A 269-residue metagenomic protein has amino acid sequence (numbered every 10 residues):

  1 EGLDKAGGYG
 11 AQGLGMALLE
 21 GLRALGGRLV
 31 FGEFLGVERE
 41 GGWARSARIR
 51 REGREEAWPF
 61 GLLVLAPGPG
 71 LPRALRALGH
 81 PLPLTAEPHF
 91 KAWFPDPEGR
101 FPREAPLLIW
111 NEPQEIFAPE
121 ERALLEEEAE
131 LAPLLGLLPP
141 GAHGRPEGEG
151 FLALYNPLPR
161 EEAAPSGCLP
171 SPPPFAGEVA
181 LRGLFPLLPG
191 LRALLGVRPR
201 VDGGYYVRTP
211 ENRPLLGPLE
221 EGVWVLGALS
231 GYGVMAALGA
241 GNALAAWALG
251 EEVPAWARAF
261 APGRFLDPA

Functional and structural regions predicted by a protein language model:
E1-G21, G68-G70, A176-G183, L229 (+1 more regions): Mid-domain beta-loop-alpha active-site segment that forms a flexible, acidic cofactor/metal-binding surface
E1-G61: Helical element adjacent to the flavin cofactor pocket in flavoenzyme catalytic cores
G10, L14-L18, E33, W43 (+4 more regions): Internal, well-ordered alpha-helical segments in soluble enzyme and binding-protein domains
G21-L25, G70, A77, A243 (+1 more regions): Active-site catalytic microenvironments for nucleophilic, acid-base chemistry
V30, V64, P214, W224-L226: Hydrophobic/aromatic beta-strand patches that form the interior of the parallel beta-sheet core in alpha/beta enzyme
G53-L125, P173: Central helical "cap/lid" subdomain
P97-E221: Active-site lid/adjacent beta-loop-alpha segment flanking the redox-cofactor pocket in flavoenzymes
L219-A269: C-terminal lid/capping helical subdomain adjacent to the catalytic/cofactor pocket in oxidative enzymes
